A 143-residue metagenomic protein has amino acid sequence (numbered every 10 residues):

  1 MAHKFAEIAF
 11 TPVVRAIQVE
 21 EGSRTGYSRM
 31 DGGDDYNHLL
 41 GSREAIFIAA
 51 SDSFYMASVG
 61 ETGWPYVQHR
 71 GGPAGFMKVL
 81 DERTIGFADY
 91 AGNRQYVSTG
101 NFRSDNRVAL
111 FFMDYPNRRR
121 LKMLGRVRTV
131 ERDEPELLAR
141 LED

Functional and structural regions predicted by a protein language model:
M1-D143: Binding-site signature for planar aromatic cofactors or substrates
